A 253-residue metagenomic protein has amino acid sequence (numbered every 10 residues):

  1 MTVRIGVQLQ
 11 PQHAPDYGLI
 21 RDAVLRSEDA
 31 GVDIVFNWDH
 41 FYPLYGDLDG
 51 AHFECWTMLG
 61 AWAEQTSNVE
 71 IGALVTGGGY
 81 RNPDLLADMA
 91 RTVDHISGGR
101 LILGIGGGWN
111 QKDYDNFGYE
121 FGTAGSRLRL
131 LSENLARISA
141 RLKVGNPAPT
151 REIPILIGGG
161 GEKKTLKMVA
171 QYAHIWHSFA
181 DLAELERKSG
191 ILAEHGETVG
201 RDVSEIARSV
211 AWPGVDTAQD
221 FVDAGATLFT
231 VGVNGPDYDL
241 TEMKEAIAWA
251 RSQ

Functional and structural regions predicted by a protein language model:
M1-Q253: Active-site-adjacent structural elements that line small-molecule/cofactor binding pockets in enzymes
